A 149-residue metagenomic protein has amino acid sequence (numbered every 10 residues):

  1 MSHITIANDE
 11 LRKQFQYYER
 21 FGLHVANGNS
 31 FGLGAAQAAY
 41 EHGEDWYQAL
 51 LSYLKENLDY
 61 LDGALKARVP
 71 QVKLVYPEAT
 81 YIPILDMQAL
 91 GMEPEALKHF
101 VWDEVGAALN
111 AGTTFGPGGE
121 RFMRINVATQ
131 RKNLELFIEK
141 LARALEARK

Functional and structural regions predicted by a protein language model:
M1-K149: PLP-dependent class I/II
